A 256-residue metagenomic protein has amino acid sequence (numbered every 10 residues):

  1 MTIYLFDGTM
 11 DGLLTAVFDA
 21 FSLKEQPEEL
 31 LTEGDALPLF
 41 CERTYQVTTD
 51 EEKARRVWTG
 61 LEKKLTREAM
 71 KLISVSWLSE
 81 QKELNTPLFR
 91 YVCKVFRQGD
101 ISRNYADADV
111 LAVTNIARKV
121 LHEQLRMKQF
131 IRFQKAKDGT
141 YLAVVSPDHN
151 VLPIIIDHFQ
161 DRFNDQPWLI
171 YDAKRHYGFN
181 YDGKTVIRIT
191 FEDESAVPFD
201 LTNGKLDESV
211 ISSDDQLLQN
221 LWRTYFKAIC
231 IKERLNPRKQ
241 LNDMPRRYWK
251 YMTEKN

Functional and structural regions predicted by a protein language model:
M1-E51: N-terminal ordered "arm"
I3-G8, R43, V47, R103-A106 (+2 more regions): Short, charged/polar micro-motifs that form catalytic or ligand-binding hotspots
G12-L23, R90-K94, D157-D161, N220-K227: Short, hydrophobic/amphipathic alpha-helical patches that form generic packing surfaces within helical domains
L31-K128: Charged, alpha-helical interface segments at or near domain boundaries
Y45-K53, V186-D200: Acidic, Ser/Thr-rich peripheral helices and adjacent loops at domain boundaries
K71-S76, N104, A173, L235-L241: Short coil/turn segments at secondary-structure boundaries
I101-E194: Internal, well-folded beta-alpha domain core
P167, E194, P198-N256: Long, compositionally biased intrinsically disordered terminal regions
